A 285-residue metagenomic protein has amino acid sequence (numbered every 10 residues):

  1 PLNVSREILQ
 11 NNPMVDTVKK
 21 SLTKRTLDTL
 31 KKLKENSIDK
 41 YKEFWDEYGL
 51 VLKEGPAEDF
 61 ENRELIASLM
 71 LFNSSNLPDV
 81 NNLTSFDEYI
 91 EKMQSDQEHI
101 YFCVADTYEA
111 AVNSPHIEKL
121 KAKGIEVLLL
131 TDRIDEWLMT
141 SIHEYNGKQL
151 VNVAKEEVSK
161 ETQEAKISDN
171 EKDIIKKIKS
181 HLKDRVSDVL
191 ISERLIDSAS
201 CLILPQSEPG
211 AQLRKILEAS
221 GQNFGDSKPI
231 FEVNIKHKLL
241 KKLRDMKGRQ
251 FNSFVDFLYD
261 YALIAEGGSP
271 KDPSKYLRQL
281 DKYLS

Functional and structural regions predicted by a protein language model:
P1-S285: Conserved GHKL (Bergerat-fold) ATPase module
